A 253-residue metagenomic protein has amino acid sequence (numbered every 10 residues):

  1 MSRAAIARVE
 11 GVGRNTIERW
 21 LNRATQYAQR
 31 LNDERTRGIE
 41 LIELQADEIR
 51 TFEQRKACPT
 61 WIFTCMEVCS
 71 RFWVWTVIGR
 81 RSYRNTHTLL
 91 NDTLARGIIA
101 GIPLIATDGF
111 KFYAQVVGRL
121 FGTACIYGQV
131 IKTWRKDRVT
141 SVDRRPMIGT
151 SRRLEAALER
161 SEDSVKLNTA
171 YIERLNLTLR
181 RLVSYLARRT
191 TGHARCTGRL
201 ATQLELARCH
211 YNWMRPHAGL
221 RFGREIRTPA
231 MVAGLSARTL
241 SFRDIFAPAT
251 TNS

Functional and structural regions predicted by a protein language model:
M1-S253: Residue-level recognition of single "structural anchor" positions that define or cap local secondary structure
